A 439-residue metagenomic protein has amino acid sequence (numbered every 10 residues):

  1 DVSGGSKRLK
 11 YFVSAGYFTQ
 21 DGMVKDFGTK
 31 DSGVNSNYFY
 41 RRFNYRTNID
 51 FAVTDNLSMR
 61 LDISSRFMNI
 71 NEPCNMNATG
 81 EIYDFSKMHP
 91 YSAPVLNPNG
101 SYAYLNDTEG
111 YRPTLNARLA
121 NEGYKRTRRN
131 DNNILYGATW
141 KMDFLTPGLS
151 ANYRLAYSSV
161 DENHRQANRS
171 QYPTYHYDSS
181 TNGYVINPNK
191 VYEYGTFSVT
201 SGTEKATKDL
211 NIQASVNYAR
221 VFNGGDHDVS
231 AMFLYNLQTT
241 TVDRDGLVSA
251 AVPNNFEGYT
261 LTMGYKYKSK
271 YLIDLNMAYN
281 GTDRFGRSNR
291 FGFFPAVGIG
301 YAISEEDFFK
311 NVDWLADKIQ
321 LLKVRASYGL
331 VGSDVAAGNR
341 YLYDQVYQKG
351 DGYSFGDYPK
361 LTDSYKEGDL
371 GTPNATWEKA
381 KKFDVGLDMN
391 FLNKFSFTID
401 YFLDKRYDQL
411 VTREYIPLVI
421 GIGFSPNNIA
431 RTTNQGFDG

Functional and structural regions predicted by a protein language model:
D1-E72: Transmembrane beta-barrel wall of Gram-negative outer-membrane proteins
D1-G5, Q20, P90-Y91, S425 (+1 more regions): Short intrinsically disordered, low-complexity coil segments enriched in acidic
S3, N99-S101, D228: Intrinsic disorder/low-complexity detector
N48-L57, I63-F67, M76, E109-N168 (+1 more regions): Extracellular/periplasmic, surface-exposed regions of secreted and cell-surface proteins
E72-C74, I82, P90-Y111, T127 (+1 more regions): Immediate N-terminus of the mature polypeptide
G80-D84, G329: Aromatic-rich transmembrane-lumenal/periplasmic boundary elements in polytopic membrane proteins
S86-K87, N97-N99, S180-T181, K310: Polar/charged alpha-helical tracts
P173: Active-site-proximal polar cores
